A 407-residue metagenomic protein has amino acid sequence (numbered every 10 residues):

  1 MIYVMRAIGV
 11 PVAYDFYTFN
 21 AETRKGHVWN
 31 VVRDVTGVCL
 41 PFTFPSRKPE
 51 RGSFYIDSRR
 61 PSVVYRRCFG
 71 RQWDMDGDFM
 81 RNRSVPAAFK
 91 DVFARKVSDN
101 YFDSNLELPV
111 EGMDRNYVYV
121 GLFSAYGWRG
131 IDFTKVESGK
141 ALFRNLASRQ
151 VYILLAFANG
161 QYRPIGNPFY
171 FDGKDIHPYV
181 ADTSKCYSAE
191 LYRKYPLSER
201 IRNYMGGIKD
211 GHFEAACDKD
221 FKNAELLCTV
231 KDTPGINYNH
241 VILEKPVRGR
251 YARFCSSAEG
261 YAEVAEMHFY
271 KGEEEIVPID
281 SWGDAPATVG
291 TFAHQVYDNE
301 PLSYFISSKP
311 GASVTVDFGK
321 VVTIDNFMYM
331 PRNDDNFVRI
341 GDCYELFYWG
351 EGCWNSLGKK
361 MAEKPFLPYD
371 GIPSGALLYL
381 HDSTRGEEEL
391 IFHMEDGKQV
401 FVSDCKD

Functional and structural regions predicted by a protein language model:
I2-N82: Hydrophobic/aromatic-rich core segments of domains that either
V35, K140-I153, F157-Q161, P246-R248 (+1 more regions): Short Pro-Gly-centered beta-turn/loop motif in secreted/extracellular proteins
V85-D99, N167-R193, F401-D407: Extracellular beta-sheet/turn segments enriched in Thr/Pro/Gly and aliphatic residues
F102-G112, R193-K194: A short, amphipathic beta-strand motif
D114-Y126, H212-A215: Beta-strand-rich binding/interaction modules
Y126-K140, K359-A362: Short, acidic Ser/Thr/Gly-rich low-complexity loop/linker segments typical of extracellular and cell-surface proteins
G160-Y179, A265-E266, E388-E395: Edge beta-strands of extracellular beta-sandwich domains
K185-E225, D232-D407: Aromatic, loop-rich ligand-recognition surfaces of beta-strand-rich domains
